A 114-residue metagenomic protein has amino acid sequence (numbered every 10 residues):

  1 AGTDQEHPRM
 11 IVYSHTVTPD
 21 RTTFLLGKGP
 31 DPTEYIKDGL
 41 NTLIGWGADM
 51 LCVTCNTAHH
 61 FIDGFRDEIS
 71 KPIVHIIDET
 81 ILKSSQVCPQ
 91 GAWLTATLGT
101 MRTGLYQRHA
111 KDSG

Functional and structural regions predicted by a protein language model:
A1-G114: Non-catalytic structural scaffold of enzyme domains
